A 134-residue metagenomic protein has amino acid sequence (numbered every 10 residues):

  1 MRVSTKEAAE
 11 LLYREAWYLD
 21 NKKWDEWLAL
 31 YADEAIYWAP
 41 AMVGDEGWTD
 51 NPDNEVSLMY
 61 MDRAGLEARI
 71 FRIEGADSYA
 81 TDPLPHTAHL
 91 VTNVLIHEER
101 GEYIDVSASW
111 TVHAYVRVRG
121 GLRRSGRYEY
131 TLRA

Functional and structural regions predicted by a protein language model:
M1-D33: Short, low-complexity N-terminal intrinsically disordered segments enriched in polar/charged residues
E15-A16, D77-L84, V116-V118: Short helix-to-loop capping/linker segments positioned immediately adjacent to catalytic or ligand/cofactor-binding
Y18, K22-E26, Y79-P83, A134: Surface-exposed helix-capping loop/turn segments at secondary-structure junctions
D33-S107: A solvent-exposed, acidic/Ser-Thr-rich amphipathic alpha-helical stretch
H86-A88, L95-A134: A beta-strand edge to alpha-helix "cap/lid" segment located at domain peripheries
